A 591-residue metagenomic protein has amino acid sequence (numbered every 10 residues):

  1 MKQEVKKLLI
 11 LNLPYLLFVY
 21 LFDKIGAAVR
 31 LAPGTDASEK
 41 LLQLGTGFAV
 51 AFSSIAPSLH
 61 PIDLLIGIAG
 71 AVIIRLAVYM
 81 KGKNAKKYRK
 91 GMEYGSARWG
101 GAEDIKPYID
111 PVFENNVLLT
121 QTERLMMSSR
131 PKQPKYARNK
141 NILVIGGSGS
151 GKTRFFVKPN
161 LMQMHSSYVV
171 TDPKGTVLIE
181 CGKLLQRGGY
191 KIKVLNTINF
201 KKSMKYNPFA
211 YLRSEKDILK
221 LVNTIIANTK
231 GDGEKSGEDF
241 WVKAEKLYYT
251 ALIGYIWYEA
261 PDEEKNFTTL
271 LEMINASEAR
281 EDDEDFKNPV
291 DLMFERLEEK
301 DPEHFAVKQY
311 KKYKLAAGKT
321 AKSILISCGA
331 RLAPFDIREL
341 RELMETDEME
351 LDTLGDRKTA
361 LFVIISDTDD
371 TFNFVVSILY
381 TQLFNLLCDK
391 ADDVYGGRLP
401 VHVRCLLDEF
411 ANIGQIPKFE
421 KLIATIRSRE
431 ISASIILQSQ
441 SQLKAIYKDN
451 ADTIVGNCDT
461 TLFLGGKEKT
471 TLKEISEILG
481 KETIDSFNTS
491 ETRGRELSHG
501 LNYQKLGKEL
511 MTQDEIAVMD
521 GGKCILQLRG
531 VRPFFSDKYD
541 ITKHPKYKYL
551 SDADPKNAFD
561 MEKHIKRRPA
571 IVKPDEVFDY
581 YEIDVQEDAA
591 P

Functional and structural regions predicted by a protein language model:
M1-S150, R154-V157, K201, T492 (+1 more regions): Basic- and hydrophobic-enriched, low-structure N-terminal and domain-boundary segments that flank ATP-binding catalytic
V5-L8, L21-R30, R138-I431, I446 (+4 more regions): P-loop NTPase motor domains
F52-S54, L65-N116, E215-I225, M273-A276 (+3 more regions): Short alpha-helical interface patches
K106-P107, F113, F374, F410 (+1 more regions): A short glycine-/small-residue-rich loop at the edge of a beta-strand within enzyme catalytic domains
F113-L119, F374-Q382, I475: Conserved long hydrophobic alpha-helices within structured protein cores
L125-P131, K230-F240, D485-Q504: Low-complexity, polar-biased intrinsically disordered regions enriched in Pro/Ser/Thr/Gly
I423-I525: Conserved ATP-driven motor cores of ASCE-family P-loop NTPases powering translocation/secretion/packaging/pilus
